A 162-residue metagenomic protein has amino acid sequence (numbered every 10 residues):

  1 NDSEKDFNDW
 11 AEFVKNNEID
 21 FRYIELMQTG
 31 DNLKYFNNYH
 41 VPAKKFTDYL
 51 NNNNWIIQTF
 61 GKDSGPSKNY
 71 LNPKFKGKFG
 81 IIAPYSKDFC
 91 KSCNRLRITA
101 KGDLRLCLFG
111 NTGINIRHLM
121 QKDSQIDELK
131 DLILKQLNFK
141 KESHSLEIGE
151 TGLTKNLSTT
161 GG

Functional and structural regions predicted by a protein language model:
N1-L33, T47-N53, K101: Conserved C-terminal portion of the radical SAM core fold that forms the substrate/S-adenosylmethionine-binding
S3-D20, F75-K87, T159-G162: Short, electropositive alpha-helical surface patch
F21, F46, S67-N69, G149 (+1 more regions): A broadly tuned "polar low-complexity/structure-edge" signature
Q28-K45, Y49-S145: Accessory C-terminal segments flanking Radical SAM cores
Q136-G162: Short flanking/linker segments adjacent to small metal-binding domains or redox-active Cys/His motifs
